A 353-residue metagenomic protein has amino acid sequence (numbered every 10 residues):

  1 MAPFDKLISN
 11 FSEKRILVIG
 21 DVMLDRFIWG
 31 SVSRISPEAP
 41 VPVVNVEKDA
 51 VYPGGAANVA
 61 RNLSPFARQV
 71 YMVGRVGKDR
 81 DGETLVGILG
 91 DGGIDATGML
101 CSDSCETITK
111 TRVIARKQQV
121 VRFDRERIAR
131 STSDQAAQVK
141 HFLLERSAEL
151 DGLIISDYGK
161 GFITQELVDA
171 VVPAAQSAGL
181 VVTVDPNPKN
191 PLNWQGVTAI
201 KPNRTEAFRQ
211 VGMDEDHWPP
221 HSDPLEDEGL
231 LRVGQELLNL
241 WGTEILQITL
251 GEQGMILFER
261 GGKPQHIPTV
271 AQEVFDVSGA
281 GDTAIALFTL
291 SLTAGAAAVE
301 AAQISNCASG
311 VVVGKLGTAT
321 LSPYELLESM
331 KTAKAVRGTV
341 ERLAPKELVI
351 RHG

Functional and structural regions predicted by a protein language model:
M1-S33, E341-H352: Positively charged, low-complexity intrinsically disordered leader regions
A2-L7, P37, V41-I108, S329-K331: Substrate-binding N-lobe of the ribokinase-like
M99-C105, R112-S147: Conserved phosphate-binding/catalytic loop of the ribokinase/pfkB sugar-kinase fold
C101-E106, V197-A199, L321-Y324, E328: Terminal amphipathic helices with adjacent charged low-complexity linkers/tails
R146-F162: Short acidic, glycine-rich surface-loop motifs adjacent to enzyme active sites
K160-P264: Conserved phosphate/ATP/ADP-binding segment of small-molecule kinases
D216, D223, E325-G353: Intrinsically disordered or compositionally simple regulatory linkers and C-terminal tails in signal-transduction
L240, E244, V270-A333: Conserved post-catalytic alpha-helical subdomain immediately downstream of the catalytic base and nucleotide-binding
